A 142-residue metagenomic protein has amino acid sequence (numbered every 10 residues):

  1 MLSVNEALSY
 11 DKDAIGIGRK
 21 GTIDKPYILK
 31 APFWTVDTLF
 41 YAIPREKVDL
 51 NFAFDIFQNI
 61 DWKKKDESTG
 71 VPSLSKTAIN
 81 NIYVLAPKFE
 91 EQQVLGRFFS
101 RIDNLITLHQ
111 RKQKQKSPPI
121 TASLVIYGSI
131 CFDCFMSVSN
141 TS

Functional and structural regions predicted by a protein language model:
M1-S142: Feature detects amphipathic, helix-rich regulatory segments
